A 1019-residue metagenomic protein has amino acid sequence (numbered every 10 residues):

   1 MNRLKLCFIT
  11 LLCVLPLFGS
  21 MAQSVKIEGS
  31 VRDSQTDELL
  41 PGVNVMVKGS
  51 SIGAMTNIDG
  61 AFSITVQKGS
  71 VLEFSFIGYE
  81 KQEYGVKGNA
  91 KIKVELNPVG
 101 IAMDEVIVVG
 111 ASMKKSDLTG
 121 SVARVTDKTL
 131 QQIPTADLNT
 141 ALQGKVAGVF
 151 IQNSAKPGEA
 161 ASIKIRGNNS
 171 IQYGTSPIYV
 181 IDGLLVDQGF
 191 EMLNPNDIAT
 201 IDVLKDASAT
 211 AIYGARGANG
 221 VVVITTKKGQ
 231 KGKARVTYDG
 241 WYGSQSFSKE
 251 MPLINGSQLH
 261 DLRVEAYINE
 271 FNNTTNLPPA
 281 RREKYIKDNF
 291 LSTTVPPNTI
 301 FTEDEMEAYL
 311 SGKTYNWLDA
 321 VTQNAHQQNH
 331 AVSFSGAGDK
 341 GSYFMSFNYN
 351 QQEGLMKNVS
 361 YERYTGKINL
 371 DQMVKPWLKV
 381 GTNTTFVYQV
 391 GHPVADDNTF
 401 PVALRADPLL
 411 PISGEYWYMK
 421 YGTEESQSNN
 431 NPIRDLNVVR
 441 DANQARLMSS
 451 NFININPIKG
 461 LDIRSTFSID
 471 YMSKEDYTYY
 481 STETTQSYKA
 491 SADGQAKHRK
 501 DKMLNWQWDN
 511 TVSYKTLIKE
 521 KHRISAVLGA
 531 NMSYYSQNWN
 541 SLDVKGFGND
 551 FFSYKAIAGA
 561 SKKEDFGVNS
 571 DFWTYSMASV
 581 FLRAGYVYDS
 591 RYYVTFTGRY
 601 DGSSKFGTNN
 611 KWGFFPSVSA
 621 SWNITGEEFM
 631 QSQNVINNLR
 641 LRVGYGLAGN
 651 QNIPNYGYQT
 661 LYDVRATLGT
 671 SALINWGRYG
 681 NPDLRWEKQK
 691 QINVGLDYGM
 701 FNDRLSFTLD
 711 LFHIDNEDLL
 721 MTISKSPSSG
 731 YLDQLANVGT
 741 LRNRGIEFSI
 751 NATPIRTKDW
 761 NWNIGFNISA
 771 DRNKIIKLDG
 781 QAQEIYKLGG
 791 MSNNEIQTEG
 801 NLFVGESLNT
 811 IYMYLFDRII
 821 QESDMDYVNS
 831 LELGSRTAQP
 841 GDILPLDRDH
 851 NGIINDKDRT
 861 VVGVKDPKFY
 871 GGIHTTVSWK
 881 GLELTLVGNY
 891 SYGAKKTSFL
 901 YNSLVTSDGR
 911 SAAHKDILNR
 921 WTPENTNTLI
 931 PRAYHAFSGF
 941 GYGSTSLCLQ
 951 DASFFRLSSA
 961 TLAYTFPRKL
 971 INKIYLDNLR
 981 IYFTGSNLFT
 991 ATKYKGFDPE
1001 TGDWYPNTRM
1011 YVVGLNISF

Functional and structural regions predicted by a protein language model:
M1-K367, K379-G381, M448, Y731 (+3 more regions): Short, small/polar-rich motifs associated with maturation and membrane association, primarily at protein termini
C7, S333, N763, V864-Y892 (+2 more regions): Conserved C-terminal beta-signal and adjacent last beta-strands/turns of outer-membrane beta-barrel proteins
G49, K68, G88, K375 (+4 more regions): Residue-level recognition of beta-strand termini and adjacent short loop/turns
F150-N153, A211, T625-S632, L970-N972: Active-site phosphate-binding and catalytic loops of NTP-dependent enzymes
Q152, P157, F344, W879-F899: Glycine-rich phosphate/pyrophosphate-binding loops and their adjacent beta-strand/loop elements at enzyme active sites
T226, V332-G336, G366-Q372, S449-I455 (+13 more regions): Residues on the lipid-exposed face of transmembrane beta-strands in outer-membrane beta-barrel proteins
K231-T314, N324, G354-Y361, T365-M448 (+9 more regions): Surface-exposed loop/interface segments of Gram-negative outer-membrane beta-barrel transport/assembly proteins
F347-E353, V594-S603, P754: Transmembrane beta-strand segments that form the barrel wall of outer-membrane beta-barrel proteins
